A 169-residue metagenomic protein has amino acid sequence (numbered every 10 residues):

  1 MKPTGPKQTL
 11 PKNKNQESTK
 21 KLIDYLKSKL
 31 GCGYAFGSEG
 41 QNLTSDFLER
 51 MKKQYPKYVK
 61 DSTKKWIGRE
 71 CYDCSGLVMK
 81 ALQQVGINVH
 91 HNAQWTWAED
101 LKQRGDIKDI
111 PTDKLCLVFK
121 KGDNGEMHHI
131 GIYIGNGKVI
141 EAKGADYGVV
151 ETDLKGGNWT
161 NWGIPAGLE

Functional and structural regions predicted by a protein language model:
M1-I87, E126-H129, I140-D146, N158-N161 (+1 more regions): N-terminal capping segments
E39, A93-Q94: Proline- and acidic/polar-enriched loop/turn elements at helix boundaries
H90-A93, I130-D153: Catalytic Cys-His active-site segments of thiol-dependent hydrolases/isopeptidases
W95, K120-G125: Short, flexible beta-strand-to-coil junctions
W95-P111: Beta-rich nucleic-acid/ligand-interaction surfaces
P111, N124-E126, Y133: A structural signal for short secondary-structure junctions
D113-C116: Loop/turn positions that initiate beta-strands
F119-K120, E141: A generic structural signal for residues embedded in beta-strands
